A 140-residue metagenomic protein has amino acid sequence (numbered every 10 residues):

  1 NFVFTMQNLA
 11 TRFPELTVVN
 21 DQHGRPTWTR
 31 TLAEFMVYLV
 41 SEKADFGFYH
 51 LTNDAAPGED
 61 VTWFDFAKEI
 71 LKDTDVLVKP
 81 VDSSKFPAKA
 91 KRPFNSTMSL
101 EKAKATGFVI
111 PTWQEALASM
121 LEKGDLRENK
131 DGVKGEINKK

Functional and structural regions predicted by a protein language model:
N1-G24, R30-V37: NAD(P)-dependent short-chain dehydrogenase/reductase
Q7, F64-L71, L117, L121: Non-transmembrane alpha-helical segments in soluble domains of secreted/periplasmic/extracellular proteins
A10-F13, V40-K43, T74, G124: A general structural signal marking secondary-structure boundaries and capping sites
R25-T27, S96-T97: Short glycine- and hydrophobic/aromatic-rich loop-to-beta-strand nucleating segment in the catalytic cores
T29, E59, W63, V109-W113: Amphipathic alpha-helical segment in the mid-to-C-terminal domain of diverse UDP/GDP-sugar glycosyltransferases
F35, E42-K89, F94-N95, E128-G132: Mid/C-terminal beta-alpha module of Rossmann-like enzyme folds, strongest in SDR-family dehydrogenases/epimerases
V76, K91-K140: C-terminal amphipathic/interface module of NAD(P)-dependent oxidoreductases and related NAD-binding regulators
